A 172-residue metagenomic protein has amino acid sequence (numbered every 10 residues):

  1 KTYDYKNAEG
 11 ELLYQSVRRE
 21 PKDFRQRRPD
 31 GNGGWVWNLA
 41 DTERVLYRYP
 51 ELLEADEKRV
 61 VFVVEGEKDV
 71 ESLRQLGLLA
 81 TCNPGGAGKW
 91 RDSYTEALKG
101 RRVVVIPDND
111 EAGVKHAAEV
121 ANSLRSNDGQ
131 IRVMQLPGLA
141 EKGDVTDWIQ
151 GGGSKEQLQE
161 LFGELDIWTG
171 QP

Functional and structural regions predicted by a protein language model:
K1: Conserved active-site segments centered on acidic
D4, A8, L12-L13, K22-D23 (+3 more regions): TOPRIM fold recognition
N32-L52: Charged, flexible boundary elements
